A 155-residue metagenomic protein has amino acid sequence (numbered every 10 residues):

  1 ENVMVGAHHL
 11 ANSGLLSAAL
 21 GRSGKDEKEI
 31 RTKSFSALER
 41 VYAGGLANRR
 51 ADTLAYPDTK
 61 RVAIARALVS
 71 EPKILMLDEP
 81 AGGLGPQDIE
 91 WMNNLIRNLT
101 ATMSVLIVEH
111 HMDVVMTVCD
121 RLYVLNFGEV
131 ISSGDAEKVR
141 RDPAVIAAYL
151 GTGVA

Functional and structural regions predicted by a protein language model:
M4, A11-L46, R50, N94: Conserved ABC ATPase "signature" region
E71: Conserved catalytic motifs of ABC-family nucleotide-binding domains
L75-E79: Catalytic Walker B motif of ABC-type/P-loop ATPase nucleotide-binding domains
I89-A101: Helical segment within the ABC ATPase nucleotide-binding domain
V115-T117: A short, surface-exposed alpha-helical micro-motif characterized by mixed small hydrophobic and charged/polar residues
S133-G134: ABC ATPase "signature
